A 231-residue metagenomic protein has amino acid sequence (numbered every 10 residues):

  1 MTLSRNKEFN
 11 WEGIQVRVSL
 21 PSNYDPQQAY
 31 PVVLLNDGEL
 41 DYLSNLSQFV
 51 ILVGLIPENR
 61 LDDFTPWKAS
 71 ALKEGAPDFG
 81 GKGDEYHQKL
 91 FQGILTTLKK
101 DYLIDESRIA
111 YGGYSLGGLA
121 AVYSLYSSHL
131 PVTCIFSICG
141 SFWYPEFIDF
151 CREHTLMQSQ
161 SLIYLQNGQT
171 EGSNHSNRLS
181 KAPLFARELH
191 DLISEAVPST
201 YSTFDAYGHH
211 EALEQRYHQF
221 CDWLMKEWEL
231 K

Functional and structural regions predicted by a protein language model:
M1-D25: N-terminal cap/lid segment of alpha/beta-hydrolase-fold proteins
W11-Q15, Q27-D101: Serine-hydrolase catalytic machinery in alpha/beta-hydrolase-like enzymes
P31-V32, A110, C134, L162: Structural motif
L103-Y114, I135: Alpha/beta-hydrolase fold nucleophile elbow
G118-H129: Short glycine-enriched nucleophile-adjacent loop and the immediately C-terminal alpha-helix near the catalytic center
L130-F142: A conserved short beta-strand
W143-L224: The feature captures the conserved acid-bearing segment of alpha/beta-hydrolase catalytic domains
